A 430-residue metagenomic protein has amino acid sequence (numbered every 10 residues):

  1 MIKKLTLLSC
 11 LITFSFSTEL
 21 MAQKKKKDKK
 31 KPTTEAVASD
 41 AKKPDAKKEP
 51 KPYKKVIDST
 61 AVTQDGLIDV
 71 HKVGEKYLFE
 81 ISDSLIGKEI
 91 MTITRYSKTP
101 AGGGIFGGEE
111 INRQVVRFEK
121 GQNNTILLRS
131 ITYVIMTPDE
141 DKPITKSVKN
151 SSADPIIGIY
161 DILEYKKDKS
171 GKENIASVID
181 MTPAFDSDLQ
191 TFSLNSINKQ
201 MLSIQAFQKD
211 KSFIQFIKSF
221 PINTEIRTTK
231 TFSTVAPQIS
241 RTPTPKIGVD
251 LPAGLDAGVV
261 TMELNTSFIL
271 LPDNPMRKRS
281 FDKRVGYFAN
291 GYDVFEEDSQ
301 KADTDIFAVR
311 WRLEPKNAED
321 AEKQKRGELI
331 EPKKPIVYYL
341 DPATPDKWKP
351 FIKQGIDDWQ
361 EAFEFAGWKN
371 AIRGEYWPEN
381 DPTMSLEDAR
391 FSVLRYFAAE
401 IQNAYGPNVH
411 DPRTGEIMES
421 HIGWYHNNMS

Functional and structural regions predicted by a protein language model:
M1-L5: Positively charged n-region of N-terminal signal peptides that target proteins for export
S9-S15: Bacterial N-terminal signal peptides
S15-F16, N428: Hydrophobic alpha-helical membrane context
L20-K24: Boundary at the C-terminal end of the N-terminal hydrophobic targeting segment
K25-T344, A362, A366, A371 (+1 more regions): Auxiliary tRNA-acceptor-end handling modules of aminoacyl-tRNA synthetases
K51, P350-D357, E361: Solvent-exposed, polar/charged alpha-helical surfaces in well-ordered, non-transmembrane soluble domains, broadly
P345-K349: Alpha-helix N-cap/helix-initiation motif
